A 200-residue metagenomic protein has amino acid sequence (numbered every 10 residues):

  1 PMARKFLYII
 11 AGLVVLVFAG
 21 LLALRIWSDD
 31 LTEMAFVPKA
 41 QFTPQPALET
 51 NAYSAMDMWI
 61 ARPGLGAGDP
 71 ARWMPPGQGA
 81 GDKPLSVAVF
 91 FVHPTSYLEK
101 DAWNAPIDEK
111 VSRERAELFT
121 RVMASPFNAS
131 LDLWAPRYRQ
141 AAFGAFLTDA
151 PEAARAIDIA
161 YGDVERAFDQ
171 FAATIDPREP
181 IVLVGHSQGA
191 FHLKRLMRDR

Functional and structural regions predicted by a protein language model:
Y8-A23: Hydrophobic membrane-insertion alpha-helices, especially the h-region of bacterial N-terminal signal peptides
L21-G68: N-terminal hydrophobic targeting segments that direct proteins to the cell envelope
L31-T32, A40-F42, A47, H93-P180: Active-site catalytic motif of lipid deacylating hydrolases and related acyltransferases
A71-S86, R121-F127: Short amphipathic alpha-helices and their capping/turn segments at secondary-structure boundaries
S86-P94: Short beta-strand element of the alpha/beta-hydrolase
G185-G189: Gly/Ala-rich beta-loop-alpha elbow adjacent to hydrolase catalytic centers
A190-D199: Short glycine-enriched nucleophile-adjacent loop and the immediately C-terminal alpha-helix near the catalytic center
